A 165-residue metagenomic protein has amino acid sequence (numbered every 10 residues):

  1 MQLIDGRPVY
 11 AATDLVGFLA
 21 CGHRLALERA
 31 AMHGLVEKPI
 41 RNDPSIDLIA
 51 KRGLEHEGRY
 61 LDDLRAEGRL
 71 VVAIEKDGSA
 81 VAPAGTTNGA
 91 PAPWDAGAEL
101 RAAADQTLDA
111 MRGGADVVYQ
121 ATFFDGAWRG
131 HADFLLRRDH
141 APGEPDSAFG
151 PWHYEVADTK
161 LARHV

Functional and structural regions predicted by a protein language model:
M1-P151: Metal-dependent nuclease catalytic cores that hydrolyze phosphodiester bonds in DNA/RNA, characterized by
F149-V165: A conserved hydrophobic secondary-structure block that centers on an alpha-helix together with its immediately flanking
